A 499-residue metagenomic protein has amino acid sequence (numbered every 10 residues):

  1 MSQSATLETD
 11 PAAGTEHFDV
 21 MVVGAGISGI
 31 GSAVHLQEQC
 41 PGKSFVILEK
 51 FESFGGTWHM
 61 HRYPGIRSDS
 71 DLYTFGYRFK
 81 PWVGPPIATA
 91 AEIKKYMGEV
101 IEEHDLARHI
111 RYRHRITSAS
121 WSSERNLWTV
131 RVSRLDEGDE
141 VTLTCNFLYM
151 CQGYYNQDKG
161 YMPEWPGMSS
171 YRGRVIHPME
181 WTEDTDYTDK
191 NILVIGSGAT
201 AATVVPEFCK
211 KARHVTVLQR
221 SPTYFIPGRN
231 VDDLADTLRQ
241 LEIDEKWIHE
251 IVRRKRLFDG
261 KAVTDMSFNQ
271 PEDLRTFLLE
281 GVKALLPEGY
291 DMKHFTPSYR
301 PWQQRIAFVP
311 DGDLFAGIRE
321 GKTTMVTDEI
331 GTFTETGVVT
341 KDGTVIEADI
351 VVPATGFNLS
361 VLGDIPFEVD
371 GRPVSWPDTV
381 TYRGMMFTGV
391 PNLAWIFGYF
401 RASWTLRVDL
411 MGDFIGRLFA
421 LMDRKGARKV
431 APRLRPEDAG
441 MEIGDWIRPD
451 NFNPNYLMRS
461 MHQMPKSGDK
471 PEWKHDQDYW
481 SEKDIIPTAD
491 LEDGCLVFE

Functional and structural regions predicted by a protein language model:
S2-A25, G31-E52, T57, T89-L193 (+5 more regions): Flavin (primarily FAD) cofactor-binding/catalytic cores of flavoenzymes
V20-C40, P206-V215, R239-K255, D342-T355 (+4 more regions): Short, charge-rich amphipathic segments
G55-E99, P222-G281: Glycine-rich active-site loop/strand segments that organize a redox cofactor
S68, Y77, W165, F295 (+3 more regions): Short clusters of hydrophobic/aromatic residues that line enzyme substrate/ligand-binding pockets
D69-D71, V361, F387, D450: A short, structural micro-pattern
F75-W82, G260, F295-S298, N392-F397 (+1 more regions): Short glycine/proline-rich turn/loop motifs
A202-T203: Short glycine/serine/threonine-rich phosphate/pyrophosphate-binding segments that cradle anionic phosphate groups
Y224-P227, V380-T381, N392-E499: C-terminal, flexible cofactor-proximal segment of oxidoreductases
